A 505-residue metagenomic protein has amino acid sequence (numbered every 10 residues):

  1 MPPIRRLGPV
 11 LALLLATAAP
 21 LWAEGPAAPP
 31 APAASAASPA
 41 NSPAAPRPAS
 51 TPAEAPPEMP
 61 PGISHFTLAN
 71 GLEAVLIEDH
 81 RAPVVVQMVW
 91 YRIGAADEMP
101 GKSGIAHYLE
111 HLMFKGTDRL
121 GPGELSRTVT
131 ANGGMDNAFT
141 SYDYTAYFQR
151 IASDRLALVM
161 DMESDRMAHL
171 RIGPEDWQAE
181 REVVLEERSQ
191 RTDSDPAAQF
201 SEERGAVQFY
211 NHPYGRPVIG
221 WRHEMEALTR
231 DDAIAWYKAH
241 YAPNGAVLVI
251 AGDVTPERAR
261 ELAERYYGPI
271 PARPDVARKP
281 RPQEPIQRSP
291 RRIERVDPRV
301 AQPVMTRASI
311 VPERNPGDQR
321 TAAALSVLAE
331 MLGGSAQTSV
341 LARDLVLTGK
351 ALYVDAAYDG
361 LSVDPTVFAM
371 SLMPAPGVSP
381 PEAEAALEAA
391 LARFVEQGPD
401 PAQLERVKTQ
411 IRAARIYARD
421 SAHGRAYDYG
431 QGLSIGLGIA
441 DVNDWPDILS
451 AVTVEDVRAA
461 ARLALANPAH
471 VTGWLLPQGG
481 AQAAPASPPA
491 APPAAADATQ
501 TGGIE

Functional and structural regions predicted by a protein language model:
M1-R5: N-terminal secretory signal peptides that target proteins for export/translocation
G8-P20: Bacterial N-terminal signal peptides
L21-A23, A33-A36: Boundary at the C-terminal end of the N-terminal hydrophobic targeting segment
R47-S64, G205-A246, P256, K279-E284 (+5 more regions): Histidine-acidic residue clusters that define the catalytic metal-binding segment of zinc metallopeptidase domains
A49, Y210, V218, V247-N315 (+2 more regions): An aromatic/glycine/proline-enriched structural segment found at the starts of mature extracellular/organellar domains
S50-A95: Mature N-terminal segment immediately following signal peptide/propeptide cleavage in secreted/periplasmic
I77, A82-P100, G104-A106, P122-R166 (+6 more regions): M16 family metallopeptidases and their MPP-like homologs
S103-T117: Active-site SXXK
